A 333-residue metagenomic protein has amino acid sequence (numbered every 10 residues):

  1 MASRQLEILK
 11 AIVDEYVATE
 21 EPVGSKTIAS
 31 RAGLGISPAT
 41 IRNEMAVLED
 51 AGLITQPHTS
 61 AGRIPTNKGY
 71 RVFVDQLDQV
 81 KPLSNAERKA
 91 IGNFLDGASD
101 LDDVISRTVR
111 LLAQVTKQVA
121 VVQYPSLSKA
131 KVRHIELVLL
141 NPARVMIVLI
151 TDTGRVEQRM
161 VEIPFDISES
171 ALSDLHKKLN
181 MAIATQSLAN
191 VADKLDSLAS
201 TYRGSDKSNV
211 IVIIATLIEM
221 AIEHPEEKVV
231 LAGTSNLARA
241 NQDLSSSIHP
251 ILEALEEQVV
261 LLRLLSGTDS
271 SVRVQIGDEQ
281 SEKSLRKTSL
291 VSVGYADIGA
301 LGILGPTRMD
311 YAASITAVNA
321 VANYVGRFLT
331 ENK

Functional and structural regions predicted by a protein language model:
M1, E21, A240: Residue-level marker of regulatory loop/turn positions in helix-turn-helix DNA-binding domains and in histidine
M1, Q5-L9: Short, leucine-enriched amphipathic alpha-helices that occur as contiguous helical runs
V13, V17: Short, locally clustered residues in the helix-turn-helix/winged-helix DNA-binding domain
A18, P22-L77: N-terminal helix-turn-helix
R71, D75-K333: Intrinsically disordered, acidic Ser/Thr/Pro-rich low-complexity regulatory segments
